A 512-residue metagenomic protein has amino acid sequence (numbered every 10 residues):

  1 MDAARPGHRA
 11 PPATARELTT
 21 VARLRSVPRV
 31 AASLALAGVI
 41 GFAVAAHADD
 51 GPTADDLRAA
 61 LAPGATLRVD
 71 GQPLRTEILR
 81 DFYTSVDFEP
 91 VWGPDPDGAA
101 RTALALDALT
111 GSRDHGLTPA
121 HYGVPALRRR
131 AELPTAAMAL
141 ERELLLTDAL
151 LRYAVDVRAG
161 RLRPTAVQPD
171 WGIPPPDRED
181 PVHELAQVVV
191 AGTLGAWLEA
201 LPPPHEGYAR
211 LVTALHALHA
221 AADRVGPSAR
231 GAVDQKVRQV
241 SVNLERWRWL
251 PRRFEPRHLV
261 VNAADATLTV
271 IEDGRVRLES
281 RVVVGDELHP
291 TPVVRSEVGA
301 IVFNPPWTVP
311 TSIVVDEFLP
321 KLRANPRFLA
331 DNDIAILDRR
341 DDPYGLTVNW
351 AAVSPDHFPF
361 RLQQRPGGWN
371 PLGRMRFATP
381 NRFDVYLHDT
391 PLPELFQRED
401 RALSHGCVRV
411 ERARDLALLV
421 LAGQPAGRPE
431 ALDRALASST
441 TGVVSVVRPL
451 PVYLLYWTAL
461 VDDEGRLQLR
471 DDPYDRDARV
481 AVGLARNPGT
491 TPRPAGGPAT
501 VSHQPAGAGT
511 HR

Functional and structural regions predicted by a protein language model:
M1-S26: N-terminal secretory signal peptides that target proteins for export/translocation
T14, V27, A46-H47, L140: Exposed, low-complexity/repetitive linear segments and helix-based recognition motifs, biased toward charged/polar
A31-F42: Bacterial N-terminal signal peptides
A46-I78, F82-T84, L144, D148-R152 (+1 more regions): Well-ordered beta-sheet/strand-loop patches within structured domains
D49-P174: Cationic-aromatic interfacial patches
